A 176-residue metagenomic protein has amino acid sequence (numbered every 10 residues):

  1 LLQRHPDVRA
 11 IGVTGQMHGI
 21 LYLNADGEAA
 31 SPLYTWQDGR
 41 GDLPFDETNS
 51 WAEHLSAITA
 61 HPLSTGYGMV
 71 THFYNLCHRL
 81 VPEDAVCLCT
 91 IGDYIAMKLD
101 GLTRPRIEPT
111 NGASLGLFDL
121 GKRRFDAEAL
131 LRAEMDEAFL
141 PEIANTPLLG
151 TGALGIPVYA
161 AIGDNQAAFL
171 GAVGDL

Functional and structural regions predicted by a protein language model:
L1-P32, A57, D84, P141 (+2 more regions): N-terminal glycine/serine-rich phosphate-binding loop of ATP-dependent small-molecule kinases, especially carbohydrate
G15, M69, A167-F169: Short glycine/serine/threonine-rich phosphate/pyrophosphate-binding segments that cradle anionic phosphate groups
G19-L23, G116, A167-L170: Short beta-strand scaffold segments in enzyme catalytic cores
E28-R40, A113-L117: A charged helix-plus-loop insertion that forms the helical arch/lid used to bind and gate nucleic-acid substrates
Y34, D38-E53: Short alpha-helix plus adjacent loop in nuclease-associated cores
S56-N165: Gly/Ser/Thr-rich active-site cleft segment
G171-L176: Alpha-helix C-terminal capping segments
